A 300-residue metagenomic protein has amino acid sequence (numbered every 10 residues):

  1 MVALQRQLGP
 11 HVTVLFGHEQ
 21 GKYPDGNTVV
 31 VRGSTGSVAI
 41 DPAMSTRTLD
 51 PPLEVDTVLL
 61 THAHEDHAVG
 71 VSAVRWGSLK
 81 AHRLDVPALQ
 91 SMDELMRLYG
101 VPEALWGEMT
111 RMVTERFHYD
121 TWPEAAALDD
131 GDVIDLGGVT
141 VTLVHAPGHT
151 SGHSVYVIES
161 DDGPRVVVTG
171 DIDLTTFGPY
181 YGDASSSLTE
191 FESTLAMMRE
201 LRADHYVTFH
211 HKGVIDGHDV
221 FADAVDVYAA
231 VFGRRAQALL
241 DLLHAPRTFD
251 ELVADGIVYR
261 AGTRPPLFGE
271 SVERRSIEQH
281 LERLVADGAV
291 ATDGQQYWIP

Functional and structural regions predicted by a protein language model:
V2-P51, V155-L174: Conserved beta-strand hairpin/beta-sheet module of binuclear metal-dependent hydrolase folds, prominently
Q5, V31-R32, G36, V55 (+9 more regions): A structural signal for the main folded, soluble domain(s) of proteins
L8-F16, R111-R116, G137-V141: Short Pro/Gly-enriched beta-strand edge/turn motifs at strand-loop
H11, V31, D41, H62 (+9 more regions): Divalent metal-coordination and catalytic microenvironments
E19-Q20, P24-D25, M44-D135: Active-site HxH/HxHxD metal-binding segment of metal-dependent hydrolases
S37, V133, T140-G233: Metallo-beta-lactamase
A238-P300: C-terminal regulatory/interaction regions
